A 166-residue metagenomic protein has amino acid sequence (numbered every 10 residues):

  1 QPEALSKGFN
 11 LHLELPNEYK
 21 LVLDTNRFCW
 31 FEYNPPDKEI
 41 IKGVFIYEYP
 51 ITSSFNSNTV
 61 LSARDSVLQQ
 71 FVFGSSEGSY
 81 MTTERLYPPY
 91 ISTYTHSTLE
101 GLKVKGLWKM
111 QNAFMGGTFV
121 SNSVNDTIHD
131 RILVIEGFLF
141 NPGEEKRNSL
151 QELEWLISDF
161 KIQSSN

Functional and structural regions predicted by a protein language model:
Q1, L13, I132-N166: Surface-exposed amphipathic alpha-helical segments
P2-L23: N-terminal "mature-domain start" segment
P16-G74: Secretory pathway targeting signatures of secreted, lumenal, and periplasmic proteins
P35-D37, E48-T52, W108-M110, G137-G143: Short, flexible beta-strand-to-coil junctions
I40-G43, F114-M115, E145-S149: A short, polar/proline- and glycine-enriched secondary-structure boundary/capping micro-motif
K42-G43, G101-K103, D130-G137: Glycine-rich, often proline-containing surface loops adjacent to acidic residues and nearby aromatics that form
V72-H129, S158: Signature of long, low-cysteine stretches enriched in small and polar/charged residues
